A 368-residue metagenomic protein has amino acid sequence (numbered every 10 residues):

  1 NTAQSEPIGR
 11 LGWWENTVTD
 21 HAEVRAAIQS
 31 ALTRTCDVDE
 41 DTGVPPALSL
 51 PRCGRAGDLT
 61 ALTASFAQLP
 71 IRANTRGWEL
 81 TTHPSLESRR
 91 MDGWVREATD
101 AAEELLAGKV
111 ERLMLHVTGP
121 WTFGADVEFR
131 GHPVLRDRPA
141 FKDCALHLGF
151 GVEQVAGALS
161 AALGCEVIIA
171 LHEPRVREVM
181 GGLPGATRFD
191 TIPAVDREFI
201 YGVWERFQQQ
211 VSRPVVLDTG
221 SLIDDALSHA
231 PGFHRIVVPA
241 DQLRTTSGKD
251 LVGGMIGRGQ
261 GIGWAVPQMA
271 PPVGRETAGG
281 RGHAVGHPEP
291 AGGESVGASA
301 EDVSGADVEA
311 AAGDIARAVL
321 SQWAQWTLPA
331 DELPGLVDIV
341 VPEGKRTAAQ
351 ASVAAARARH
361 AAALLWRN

Functional and structural regions predicted by a protein language model:
N1-T118, F123-D137, P231-G232, Q260 (+3 more regions): Alpha/beta catalytic barrel-like cores
V24-A31, M91-A101, K142-E153, P193-F207 (+3 more regions): Well-ordered, non-membrane alpha-helical segments in soluble/globular domains
S49-P51, H116-T118, A170-H172, V216-G220 (+3 more regions): A cross-family glycoside hydrolase active-site/sugar-binding cleft signature
L86-E87, R130-A145, G181-F199, R235-V237 (+1 more regions): Glycine-rich tight-turn/loop motif centered on a GG-T
E111-G181: N-terminal hydrophobic targeting segments
G151-G257: Active-site loop segments of alpha/beta catalytic cores
H234-H287, G297-N368: Catalytic-face loop-and-helix region of soluble metabolic enzyme cores
